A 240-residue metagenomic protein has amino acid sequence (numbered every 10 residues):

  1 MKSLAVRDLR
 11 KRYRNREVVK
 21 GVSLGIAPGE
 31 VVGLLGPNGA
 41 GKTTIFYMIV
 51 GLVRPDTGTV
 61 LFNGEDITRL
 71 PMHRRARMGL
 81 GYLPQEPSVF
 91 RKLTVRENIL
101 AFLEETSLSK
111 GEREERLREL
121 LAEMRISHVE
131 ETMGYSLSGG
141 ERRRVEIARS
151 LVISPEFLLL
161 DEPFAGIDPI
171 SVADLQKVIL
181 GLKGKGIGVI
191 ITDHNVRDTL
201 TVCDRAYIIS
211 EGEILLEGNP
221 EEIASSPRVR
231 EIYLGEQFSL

Functional and structural regions predicted by a protein language model:
L35-P37: The feature captures the beta-strand-to-loop junction immediately N-terminal to the Walker
V50: Helix-to-loop junction immediately C-terminal to a conserved catalytic motif
G58-E65, M78, R116: Conserved ABC transporter NBD signature motif
L100, G111-V129, K177-L180: Conserved ABC ATPase "signature" region
M133-L137, E141: Conserved ABC ATPase signature
L158-E162: Catalytic Walker B motif of ABC-type/P-loop ATPase nucleotide-binding domains
